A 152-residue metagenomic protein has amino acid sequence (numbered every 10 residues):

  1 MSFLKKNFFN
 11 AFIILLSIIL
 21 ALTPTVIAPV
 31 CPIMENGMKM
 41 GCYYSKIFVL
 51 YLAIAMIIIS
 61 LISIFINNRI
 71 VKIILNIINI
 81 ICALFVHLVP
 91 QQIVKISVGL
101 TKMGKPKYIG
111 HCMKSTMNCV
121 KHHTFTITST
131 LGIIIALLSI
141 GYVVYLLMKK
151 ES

Functional and structural regions predicted by a protein language model:
M1-L20, V144-K150: Cytosolic juxtamembrane helix and N-cap/initiation of the first transmembrane helix
F3-A11, M40-L50, I66-N76, C119-I133: Membrane-water interface of alpha-helical transmembrane segments
I18-P29: Alpha-helical transmembrane segments of multi-pass membrane proteins
P29-I47, V89-S129: Interfacial non-cytosolic loop connecting adjacent transmembrane helices
L50-S60, T128-V143: Hydrophobic cores of alpha-helical transmembrane segments in multi-pass inner/ER membrane proteins, independent
L61-R69, G141-K150: Structural signal for the C-terminal ends of transmembrane alpha-helices and the immediately following loop
I62-P90, V94: Loop-to-transmembrane helix junctions at the membrane interface
